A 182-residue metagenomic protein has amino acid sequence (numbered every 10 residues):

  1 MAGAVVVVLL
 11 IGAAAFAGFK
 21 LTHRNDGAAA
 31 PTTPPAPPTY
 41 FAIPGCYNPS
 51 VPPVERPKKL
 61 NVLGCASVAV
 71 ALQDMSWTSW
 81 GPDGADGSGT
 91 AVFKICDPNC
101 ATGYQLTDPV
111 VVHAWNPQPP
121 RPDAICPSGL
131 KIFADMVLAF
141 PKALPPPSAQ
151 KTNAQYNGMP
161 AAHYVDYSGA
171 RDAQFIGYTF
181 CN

Functional and structural regions predicted by a protein language model:
A4-A15: Core hydrophobic alpha-helical transmembrane segments of single-pass membrane proteins
L9, G18, R24, F93-I95: Residues at secondary-structure transition points
A14-A42: C-terminal region of N-terminal signal peptides and the immediate post-cleavage residues of exported proteins
A30-P37, I43, V51-P52, F140 (+2 more regions): Intrinsic-disorder/low-complexity coil detector
I43-I95: Short, surface-exposed binding/anchoring microloops in extracellular/periplasmic proteins
S88-N182: Extracytosolic low-complexity repeat regions of secreted or lipid-anchored proteins
